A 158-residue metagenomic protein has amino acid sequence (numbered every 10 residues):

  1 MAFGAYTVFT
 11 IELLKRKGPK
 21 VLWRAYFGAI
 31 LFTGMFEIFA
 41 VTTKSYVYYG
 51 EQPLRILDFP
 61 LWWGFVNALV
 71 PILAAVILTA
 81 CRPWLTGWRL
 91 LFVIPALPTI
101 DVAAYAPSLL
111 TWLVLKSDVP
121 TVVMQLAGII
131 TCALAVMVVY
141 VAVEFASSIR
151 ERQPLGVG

Functional and structural regions predicted by a protein language model:
M1-G158: Aromatic-rich, lipid-facing transmembrane alpha helices and their immediate juxtamembrane interface loops in integral
